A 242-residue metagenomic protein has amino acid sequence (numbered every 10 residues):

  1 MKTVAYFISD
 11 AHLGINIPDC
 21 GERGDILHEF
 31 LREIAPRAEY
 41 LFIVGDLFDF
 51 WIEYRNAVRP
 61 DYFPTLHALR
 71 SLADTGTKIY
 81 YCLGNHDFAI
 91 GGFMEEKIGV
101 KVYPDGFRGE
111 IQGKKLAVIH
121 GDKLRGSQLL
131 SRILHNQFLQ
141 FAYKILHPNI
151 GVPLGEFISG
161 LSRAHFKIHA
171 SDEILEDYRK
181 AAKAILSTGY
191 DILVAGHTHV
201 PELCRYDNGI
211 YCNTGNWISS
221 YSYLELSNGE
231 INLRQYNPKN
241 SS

Functional and structural regions predicted by a protein language model:
M1-Y6, G109-A117, R205-I210: Beta-strand-turn-beta hairpins that frame and shape the catalytic cleft of phosphate-ester-processing enzymes
K2-V4, I8, L13-I111: Core catalytic region of metal-dependent phosphoesterases/phosphodiesterases, especially metallo-beta-lactamase-like
H12-L13, F48-D49, D87, K123-L124 (+2 more regions): Short, solvent-exposed loop/turn segments at secondary-structure junctions
N16, I52, I90, G126 (+2 more regions): Generic hydrophobic alpha-helical membrane-span motif
D49-L72, N149, L161-Y190: N-terminal short leaders/motifs
G99-P104, A117, D122, Q128-I133 (+1 more regions): Conserved beta-sheet core of the metallophosphoesterase superfamily
G121-D177: Active-site-proximal loop/helix segment associated with metal-binding centers of metalloenzymes
N237-S242: A structural signal for the main folded, soluble domain(s) of proteins
